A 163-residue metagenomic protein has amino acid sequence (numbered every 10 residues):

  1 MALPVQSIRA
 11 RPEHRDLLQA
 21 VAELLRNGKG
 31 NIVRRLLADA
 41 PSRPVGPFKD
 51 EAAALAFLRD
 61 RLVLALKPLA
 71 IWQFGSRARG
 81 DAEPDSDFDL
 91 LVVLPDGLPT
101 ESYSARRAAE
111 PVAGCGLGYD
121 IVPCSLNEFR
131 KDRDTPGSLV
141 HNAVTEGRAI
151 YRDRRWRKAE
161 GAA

Functional and structural regions predicted by a protein language model:
M1-A2, E83-D85: Short, flexible turn/loop "capping" segments at secondary-structure junctions
M1-R9: Short Lys/Arg-rich basic patches
R9-R11, L91-P95: Short hydrophobic/aromatic beta-strand micro-patches that form the beta-sheet surface supporting nucleotide- or nucleic
A20, R26-A70, R79-P84, L94-A163: Catalytic core of pol beta-like nucleotidyltransferases
F74-S76: Glycine-rich beta-strand-to-loop/alpha-helix junction loops that act as flexible
